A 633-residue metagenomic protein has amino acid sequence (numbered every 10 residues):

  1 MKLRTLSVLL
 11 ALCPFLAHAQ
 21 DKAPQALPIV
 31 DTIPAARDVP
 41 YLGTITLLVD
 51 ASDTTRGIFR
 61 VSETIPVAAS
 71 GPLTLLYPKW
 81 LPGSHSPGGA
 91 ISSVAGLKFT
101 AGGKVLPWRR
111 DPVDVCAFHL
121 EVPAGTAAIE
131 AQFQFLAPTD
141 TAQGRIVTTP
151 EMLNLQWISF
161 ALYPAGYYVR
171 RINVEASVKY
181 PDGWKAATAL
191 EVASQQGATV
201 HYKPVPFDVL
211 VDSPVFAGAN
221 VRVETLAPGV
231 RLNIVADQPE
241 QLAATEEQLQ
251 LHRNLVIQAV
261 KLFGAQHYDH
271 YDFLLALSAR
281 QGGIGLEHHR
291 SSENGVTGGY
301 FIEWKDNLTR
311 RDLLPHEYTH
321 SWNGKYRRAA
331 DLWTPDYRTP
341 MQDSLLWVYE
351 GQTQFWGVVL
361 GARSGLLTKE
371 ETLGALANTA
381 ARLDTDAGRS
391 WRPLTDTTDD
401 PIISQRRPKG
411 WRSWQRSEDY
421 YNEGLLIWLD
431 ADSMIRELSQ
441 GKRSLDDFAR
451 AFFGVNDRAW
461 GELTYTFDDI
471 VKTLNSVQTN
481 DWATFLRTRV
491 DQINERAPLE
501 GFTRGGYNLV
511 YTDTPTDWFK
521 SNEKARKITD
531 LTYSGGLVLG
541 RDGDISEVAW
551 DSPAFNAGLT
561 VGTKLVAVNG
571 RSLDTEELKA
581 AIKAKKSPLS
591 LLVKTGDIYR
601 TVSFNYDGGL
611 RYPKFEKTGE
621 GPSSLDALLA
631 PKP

Functional and structural regions predicted by a protein language model:
M1-S7: Bacterial N-terminal signal peptides that target proteins for export
S7-F15: Bacterial N-terminal signal peptides
Q20-T54: N-terminal, polar/Ser/Thr-rich
V39-L42, S52, I58, T64 (+5 more regions): Non-catalytic architectural context of zinc metalloproteases
R60-S62, A68, P72-Y77: Ligand-binding face of N-terminal immunoglobulin V-set domains in extracellular IgSF glycoproteins
E63, R222-L346, Q352, W356: Juxtacatalytic substrate-recognition/specificity segment
S292-F301, Y326-R327, R338-R389, L592 (+1 more regions): Post-HExxH zinc-binding segment in Zn-dependent metallohydrolases
G357, L367-P633: C-terminal recognition in membrane/secretory proteostasis and scaffolding
